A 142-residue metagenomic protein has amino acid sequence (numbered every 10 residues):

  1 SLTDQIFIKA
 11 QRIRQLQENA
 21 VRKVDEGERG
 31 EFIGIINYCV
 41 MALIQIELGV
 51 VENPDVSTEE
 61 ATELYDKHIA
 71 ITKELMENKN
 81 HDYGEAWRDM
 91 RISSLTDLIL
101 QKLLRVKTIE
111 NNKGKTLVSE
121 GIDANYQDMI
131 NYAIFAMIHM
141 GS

Functional and structural regions predicted by a protein language model:
S1-S142: Intrinsically disordered, low-complexity regulatory regions that flank transcription factor DNA-binding cores
